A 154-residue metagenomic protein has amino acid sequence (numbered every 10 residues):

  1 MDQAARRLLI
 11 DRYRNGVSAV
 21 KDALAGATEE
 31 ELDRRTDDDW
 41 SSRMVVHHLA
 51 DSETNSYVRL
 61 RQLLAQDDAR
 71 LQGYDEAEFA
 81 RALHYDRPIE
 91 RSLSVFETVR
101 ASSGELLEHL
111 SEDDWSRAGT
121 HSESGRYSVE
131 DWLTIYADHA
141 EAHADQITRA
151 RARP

Functional and structural regions predicted by a protein language model:
M1-Q3, Y13-G16, A27-E31, S41 (+4 more regions): A generic short-segment signal for beta-strand/edge and adjacent turn/coil regions
D2-E29, D51-V58, Q62, I135-D138: Alpha-helical bundle segments that constitute or directly flank the non-heme di-iron/ferroxidase center
Q3-R14, D39-V46, I89-L93, E130-L133: Amphipathic, non-membrane alpha-helical segments in soluble helical-bundle scaffolds
A4-R12, R34, Q66-A69, L83-S94 (+1 more regions): Solvent-exposed interaction patches of small proteins and small membrane subunits
R12, G16, K21-D22, A80-R117 (+1 more regions): Acidic/histidine-rich alpha-helical segments that form the ligand environment of transition-metal centers
E31-F79, G104, E112, A118-P154: Short, contiguous alpha-helical
